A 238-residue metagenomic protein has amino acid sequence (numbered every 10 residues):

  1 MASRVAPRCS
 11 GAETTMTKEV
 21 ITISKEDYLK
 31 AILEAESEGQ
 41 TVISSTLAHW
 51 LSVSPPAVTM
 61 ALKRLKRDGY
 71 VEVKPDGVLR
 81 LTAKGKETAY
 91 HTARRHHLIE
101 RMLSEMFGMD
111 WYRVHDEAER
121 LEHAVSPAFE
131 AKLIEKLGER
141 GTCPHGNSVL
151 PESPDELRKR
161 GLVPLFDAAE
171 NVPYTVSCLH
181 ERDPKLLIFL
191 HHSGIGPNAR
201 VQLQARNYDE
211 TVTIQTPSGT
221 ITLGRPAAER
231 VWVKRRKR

Functional and structural regions predicted by a protein language model:
P7-S52: Extreme N-terminal segment that seeds HTH/winged-HTH DNA-binding domains in transcriptional regulators
S10-G11, E122-E229: Mid-protein regulatory/catalytic core that forms ligand/cofactor-binding pockets and protein-protein interaction
P56, Y112: Key DNA-contact positions within bacterial/archaeal DNA-binding proteins
L62-K63: Short, hydrophobic-biased segments on the C-terminal half of alpha helices that form "recognition helices"
K66-K74: A short, conserved structural fragment
G77-H96: Basic, amphipathic "hinge/linker" alpha-helix immediately C-terminal to the N-terminal HTH DNA-binding motif
